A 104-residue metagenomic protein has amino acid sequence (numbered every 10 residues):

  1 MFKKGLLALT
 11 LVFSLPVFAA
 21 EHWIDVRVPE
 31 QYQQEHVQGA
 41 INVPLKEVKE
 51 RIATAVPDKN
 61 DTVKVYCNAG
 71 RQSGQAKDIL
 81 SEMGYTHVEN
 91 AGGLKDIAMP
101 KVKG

Functional and structural regions predicted by a protein language model:
M1-K4: Positively charged n-region of N-terminal signal peptides that target proteins for export
L7: Nucleotide/phosphate-binding catalytic cleft detector across ATP-hydrolyzing and phosphate-transferring enzymes
S14-P16: N-terminal signal peptide c-region/cleavage motif recognized by signal peptidases
E21-H22, P29-T62, R71-G104: Rhodanese-like catalytic fold shared by cysteine-dependent sulfurtransferases and DSP/PTP-type phosphatases
Y66: Short, surface-exposed ligand- or partner-binding patches at beta-edge/loop junctions that are enriched in aromatics
